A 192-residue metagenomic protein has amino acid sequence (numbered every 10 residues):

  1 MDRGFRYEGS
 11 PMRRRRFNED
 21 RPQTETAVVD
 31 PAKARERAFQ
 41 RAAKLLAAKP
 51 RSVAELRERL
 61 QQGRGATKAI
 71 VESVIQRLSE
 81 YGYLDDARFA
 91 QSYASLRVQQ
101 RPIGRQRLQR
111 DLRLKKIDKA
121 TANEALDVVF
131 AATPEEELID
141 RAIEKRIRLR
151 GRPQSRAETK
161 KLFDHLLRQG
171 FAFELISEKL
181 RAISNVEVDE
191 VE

Functional and structural regions predicted by a protein language model:
M1-E192: An alpha-helical, amphipathic repeat domain used for nucleic-acid recognition, typified by the mTERF helical solenoid
